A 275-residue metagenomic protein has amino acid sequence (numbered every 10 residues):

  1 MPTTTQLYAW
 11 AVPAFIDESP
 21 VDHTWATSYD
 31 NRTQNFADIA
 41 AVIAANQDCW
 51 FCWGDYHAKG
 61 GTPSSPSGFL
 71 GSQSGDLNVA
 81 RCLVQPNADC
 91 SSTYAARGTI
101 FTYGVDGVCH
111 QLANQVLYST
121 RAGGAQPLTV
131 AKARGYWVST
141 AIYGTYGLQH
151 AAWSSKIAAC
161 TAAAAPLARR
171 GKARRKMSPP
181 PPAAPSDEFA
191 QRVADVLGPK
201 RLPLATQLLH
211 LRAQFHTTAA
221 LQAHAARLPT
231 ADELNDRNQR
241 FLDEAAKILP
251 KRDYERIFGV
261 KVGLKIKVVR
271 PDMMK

Functional and structural regions predicted by a protein language model:
M1-Q6, D17-S19, L197-L208: Short, surface-exposed loop and linker segments with low hydrophobicity and enrichment for Pro/Ser/Thr
P2-Q111, Q115-P179: Non-catalytic ligand/cofactor/substrate-binding and regulatory segments of enzyme domains
L167-K275: Charge-rich (acidic/polar
